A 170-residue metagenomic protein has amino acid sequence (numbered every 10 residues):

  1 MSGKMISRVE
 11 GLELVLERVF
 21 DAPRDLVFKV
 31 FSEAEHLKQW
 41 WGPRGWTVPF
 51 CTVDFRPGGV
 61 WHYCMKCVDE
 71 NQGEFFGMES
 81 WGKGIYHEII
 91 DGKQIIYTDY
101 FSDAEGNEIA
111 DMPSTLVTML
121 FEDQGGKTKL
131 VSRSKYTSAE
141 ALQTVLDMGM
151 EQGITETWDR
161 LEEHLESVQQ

Functional and structural regions predicted by a protein language model:
M1-V48: Hydrophobic ligand-binding cavity/cleft-lining segments
G11-E17, V60, W81, Q94 (+2 more regions): Intrinsic-disorder/low-complexity, polar/charged segments enriched in Ser/Thr/Lys/Arg/Asp/Glu/Gln
V15, E35-W81: Short beta-edge strand/loop motif at the mouth of beta-sheet-based domains
R18, F50-V53, G82-E88, S114-E122: Hydrophobic/aromatic beta-strand elements that line small-molecule binding cavities or substrate pockets in beta-rich
R24, V53-G58, H87-Q94, L120-K129: A short, structured loop/turn motif at beta-sheet edges
V27, L37, W61-Y63, Y86 (+4 more regions): Hydrophobic pocket/interface hotspot
T98-Y100, G106-Q152: Beta-strand/loop substructures that line and gate deep hydrophobic ligand-binding cavities in soluble
L165-Q170: Short, highly charged C-terminal tails/helix-capping segments
